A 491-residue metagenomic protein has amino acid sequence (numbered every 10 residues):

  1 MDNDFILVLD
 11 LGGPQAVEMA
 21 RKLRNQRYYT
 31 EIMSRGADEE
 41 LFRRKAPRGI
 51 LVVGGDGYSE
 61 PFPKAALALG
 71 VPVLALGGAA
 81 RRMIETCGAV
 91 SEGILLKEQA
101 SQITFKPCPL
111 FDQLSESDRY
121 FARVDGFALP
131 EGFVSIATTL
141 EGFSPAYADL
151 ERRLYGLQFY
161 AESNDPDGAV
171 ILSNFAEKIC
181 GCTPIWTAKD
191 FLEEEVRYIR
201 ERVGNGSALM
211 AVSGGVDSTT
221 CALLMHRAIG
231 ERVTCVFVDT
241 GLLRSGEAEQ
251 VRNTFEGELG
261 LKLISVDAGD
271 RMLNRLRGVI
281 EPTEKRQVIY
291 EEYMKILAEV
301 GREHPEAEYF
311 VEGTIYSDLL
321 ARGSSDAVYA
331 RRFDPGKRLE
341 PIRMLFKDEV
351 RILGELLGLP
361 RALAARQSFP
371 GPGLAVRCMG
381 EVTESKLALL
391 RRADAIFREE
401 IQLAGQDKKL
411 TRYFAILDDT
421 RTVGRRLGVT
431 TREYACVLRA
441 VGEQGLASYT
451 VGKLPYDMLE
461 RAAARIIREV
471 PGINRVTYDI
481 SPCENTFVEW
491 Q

Functional and structural regions predicted by a protein language model:
M1-V52, D56-F62, L67-L69, E85-E308 (+2 more regions): RNA-binding accessory domains that recognize and position tRNA/RNA substrates
A75, A79, I84: Gly/Ala-rich beta-loop-alpha elbow adjacent to hydrolase catalytic centers
E312-T314: Extended catalytic-interface subdomain
Y316-D318, Q444: Short loop/turn segments at secondary-structure transitions that flank enzyme active sites
R322-G323: Short, solvent-exposed loop/turn and secondary-structure capping segments
